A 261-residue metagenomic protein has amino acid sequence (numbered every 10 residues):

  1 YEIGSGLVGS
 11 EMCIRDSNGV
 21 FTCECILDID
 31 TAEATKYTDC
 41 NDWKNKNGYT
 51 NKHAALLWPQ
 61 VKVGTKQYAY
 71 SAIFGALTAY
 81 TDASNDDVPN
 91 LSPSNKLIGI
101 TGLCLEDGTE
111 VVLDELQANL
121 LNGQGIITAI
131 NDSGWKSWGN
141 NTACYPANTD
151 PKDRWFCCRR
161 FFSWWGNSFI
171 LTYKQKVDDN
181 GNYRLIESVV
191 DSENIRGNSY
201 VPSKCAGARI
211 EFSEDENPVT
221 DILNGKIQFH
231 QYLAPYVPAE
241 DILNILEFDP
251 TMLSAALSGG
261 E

Functional and structural regions predicted by a protein language model:
Y1-G9, C13-I14: Single conserved hydrophobic/aromatic residue that forms the stacking wall/gate of nucleotide- or nucleobase-binding
V20-L27, T35-D39, N47: Long, hydrophobic alpha/beta structural blocks
W43-Y49, A55-A83, V88: Long, internal scaffold/assembly segments composed of regular secondary structure
A69-S192, H230-E261: Long, contiguous, structured domain-core segments that constitute the functional module of a protein
L185-A208: Short, hydrophobic/π-rich interface segment
K204-G225: Long, charged, glycine-rich C-terminal linkers/tails
